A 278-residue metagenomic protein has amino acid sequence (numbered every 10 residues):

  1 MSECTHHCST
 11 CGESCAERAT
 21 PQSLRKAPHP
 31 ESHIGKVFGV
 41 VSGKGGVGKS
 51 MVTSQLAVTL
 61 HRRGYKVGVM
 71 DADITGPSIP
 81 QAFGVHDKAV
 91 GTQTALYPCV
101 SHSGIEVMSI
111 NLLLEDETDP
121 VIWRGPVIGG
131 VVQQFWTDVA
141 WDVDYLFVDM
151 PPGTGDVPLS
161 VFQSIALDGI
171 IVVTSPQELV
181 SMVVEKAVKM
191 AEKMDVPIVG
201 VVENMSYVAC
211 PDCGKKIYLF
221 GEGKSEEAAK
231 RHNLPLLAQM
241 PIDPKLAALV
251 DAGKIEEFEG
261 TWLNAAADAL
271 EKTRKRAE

Functional and structural regions predicted by a protein language model:
M1-Q22, V188-E278: C-terminal lobe/tail of nucleotide-utilizing enzymes
H29-G35: Phosphate-binding P-loop
I34, G45, D71, I79 (+7 more regions): Residue-level signature of catalytic and energy-coupling elements of molecular machines, predominantly ATP/GTP-dependent
K36-I74, V188, M194: Walker A/P-loop phosphate-binding motif and the immediately C-terminal alpha-helix
K66-V67, A72-E117, G129, W136: Phosphate-binding loop that captures ATP/GTP phosphates
M108, V132, M150, Q163 (+2 more regions): Glycine-rich phosphate-binding loops of nucleotide-dependent enzymes
I110-P126, V131-S160: Switch II (G3) loop of P-loop NTPases
W141-G155, A166-A187: Conserved Switch II/interswitch segment of TRAFAC-class P-loop GTPases
